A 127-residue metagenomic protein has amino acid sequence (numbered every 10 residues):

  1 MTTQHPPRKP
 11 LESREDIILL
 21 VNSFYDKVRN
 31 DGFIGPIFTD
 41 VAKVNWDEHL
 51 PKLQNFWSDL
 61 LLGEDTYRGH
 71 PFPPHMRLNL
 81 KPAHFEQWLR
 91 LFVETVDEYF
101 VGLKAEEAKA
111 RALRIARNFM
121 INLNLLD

Functional and structural regions predicted by a protein language model:
M1-D127: Core of compact, soluble alpha-helical bundle domains
